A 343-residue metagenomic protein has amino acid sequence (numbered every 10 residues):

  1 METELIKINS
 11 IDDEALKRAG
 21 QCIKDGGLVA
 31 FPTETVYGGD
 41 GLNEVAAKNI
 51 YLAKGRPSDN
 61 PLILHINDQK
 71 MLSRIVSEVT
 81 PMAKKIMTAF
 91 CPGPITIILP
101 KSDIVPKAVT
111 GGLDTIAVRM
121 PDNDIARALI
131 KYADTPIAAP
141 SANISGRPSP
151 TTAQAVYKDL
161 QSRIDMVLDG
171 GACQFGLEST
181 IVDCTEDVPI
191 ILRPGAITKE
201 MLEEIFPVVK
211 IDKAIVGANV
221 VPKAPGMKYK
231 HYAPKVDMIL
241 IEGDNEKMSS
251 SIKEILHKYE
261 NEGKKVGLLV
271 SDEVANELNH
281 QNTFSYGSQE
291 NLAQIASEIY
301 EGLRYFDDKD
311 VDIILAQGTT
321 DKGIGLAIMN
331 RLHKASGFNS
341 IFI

Functional and structural regions predicted by a protein language model:
M1-I343: Active-site-adjacent structural elements in enzyme catalytic cores
